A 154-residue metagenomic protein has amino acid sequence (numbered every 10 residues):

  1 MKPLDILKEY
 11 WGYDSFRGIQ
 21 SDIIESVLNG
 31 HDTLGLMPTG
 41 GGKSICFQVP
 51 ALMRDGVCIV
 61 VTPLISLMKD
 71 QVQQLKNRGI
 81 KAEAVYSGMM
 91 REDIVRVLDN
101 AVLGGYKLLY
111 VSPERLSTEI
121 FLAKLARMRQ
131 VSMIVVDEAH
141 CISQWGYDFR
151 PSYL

Functional and structural regions predicted by a protein language model:
M1-P38: Conserved pre-motif I regulatory segment
L4, C58-V60, I65-T118: Conserved nucleic-acid-binding Ia/Ib motif block in the N-terminal RecA-like helicase ATPase lobe
I24, Q48, V95-D99, L122-A123: Short hydrophobic/charged patches on amphipathic alpha-helices used for structural packing and interfaces
G30-V49, I59-T62: Walker A/P-loop
G35, V60, L109-V111, V131-V136: Hydrophobic positions in the central parallel beta-sheet of the AAA+
A51-M53, L75-N77, D99-G104, K124-R129 (+1 more regions): Conserved catalytic network of the ASCE P-loop NTPase/AAA+ motor domain
K107, F121-L154: SF2 helicase catalytic motif II
